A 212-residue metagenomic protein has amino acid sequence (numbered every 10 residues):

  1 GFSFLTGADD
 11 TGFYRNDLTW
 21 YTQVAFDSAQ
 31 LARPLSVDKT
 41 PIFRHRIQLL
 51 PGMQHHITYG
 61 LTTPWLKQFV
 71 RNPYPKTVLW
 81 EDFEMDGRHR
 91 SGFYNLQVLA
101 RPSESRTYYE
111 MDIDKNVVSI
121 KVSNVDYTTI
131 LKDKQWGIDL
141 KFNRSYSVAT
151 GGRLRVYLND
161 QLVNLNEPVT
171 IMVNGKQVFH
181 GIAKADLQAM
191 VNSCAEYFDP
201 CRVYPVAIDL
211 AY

Functional and structural regions predicted by a protein language model:
S3-T6: Short beta-strand/loop motif that positions the catalytic acidic residue of the alpha/beta-hydrolase fold
A8-Y14: Acidic catalytic loop of the alpha/beta-hydrolase fold
Y14-L18, Y59: Short, solvent-exposed loop/turn and secondary-structure capping segments
Y21-A25: Conserved loop-alpha-helix segment in the C-terminal half of the alpha/beta-hydrolase fold that carries the catalytic
F26-Y212: Alpha/beta-hydrolase-fold serine-hydrolase catalytic core, especially in secreted/extracellular enzymes
